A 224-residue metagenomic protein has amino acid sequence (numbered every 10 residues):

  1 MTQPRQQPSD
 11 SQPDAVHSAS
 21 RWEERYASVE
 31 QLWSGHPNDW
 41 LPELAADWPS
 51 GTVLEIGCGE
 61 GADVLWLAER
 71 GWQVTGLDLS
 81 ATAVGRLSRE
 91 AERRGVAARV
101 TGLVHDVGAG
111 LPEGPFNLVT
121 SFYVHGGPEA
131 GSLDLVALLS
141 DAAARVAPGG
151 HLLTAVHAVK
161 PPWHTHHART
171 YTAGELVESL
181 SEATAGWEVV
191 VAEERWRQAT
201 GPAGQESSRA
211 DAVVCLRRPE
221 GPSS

Functional and structural regions predicted by a protein language model:
M1-P49: Conserved class I S-adenosyl-L-methionine
G51-G59: Conserved class I S-adenosyl-L-methionine
V64-G108: Class I SAM-dependent methyltransferase SAM/SAH-binding core
L111-L118: A short acidic, Gly/Pro-enriched loop at the edge of an enzyme's catalytic core that lines a small-molecule cofactor
T120-F122: A conserved beta-strand element that flanks and buttresses the S-adenosyl-L-methionine
G127-D141: A short, conserved alpha-helix within the catalytic core of class I
G149-H157: Conserved beta-strand signature within the Rossmann-like core of class I S-adenosyl-L-methionine
A173-S224: Class I S-adenosyl-L-methionine
